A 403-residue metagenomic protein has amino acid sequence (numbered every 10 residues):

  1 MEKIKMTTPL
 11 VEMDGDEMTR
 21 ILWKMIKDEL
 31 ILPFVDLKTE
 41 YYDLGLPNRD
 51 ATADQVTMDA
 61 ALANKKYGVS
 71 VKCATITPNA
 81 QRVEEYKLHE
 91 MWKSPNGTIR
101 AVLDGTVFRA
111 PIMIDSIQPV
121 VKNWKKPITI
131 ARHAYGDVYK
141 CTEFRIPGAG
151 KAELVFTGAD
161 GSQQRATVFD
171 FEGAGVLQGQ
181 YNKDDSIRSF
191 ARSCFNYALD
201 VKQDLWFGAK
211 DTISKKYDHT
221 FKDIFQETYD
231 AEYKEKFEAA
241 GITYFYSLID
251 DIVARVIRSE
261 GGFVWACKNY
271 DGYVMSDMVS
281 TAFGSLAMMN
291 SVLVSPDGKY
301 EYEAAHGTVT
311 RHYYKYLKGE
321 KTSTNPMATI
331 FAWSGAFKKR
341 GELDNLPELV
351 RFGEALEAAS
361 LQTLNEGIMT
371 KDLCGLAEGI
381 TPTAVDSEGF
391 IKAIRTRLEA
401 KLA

Functional and structural regions predicted by a protein language model:
E2-T8, M18, L22-W23, D28-A53 (+1 more regions): N-terminal alpha-helical transmembrane segments of multi-pass membrane transport and channel/translocase proteins
M6-M25, E29, L154-S247: Glycine-rich phosphate/diphosphate-binding loop of Rossmann-like nucleotide-binding domains
V35-Y41, V201-A209, Y233-Y246, G341-G353 (+1 more regions): Flexible, glycine/charged-enriched surface loops at secondary-structure junctions
P47-A159, Q163, Y270-V274: N-terminal glycine-rich phosphate/adenylate-binding segment common to multiple enzyme folds
R49-L62, Y229, Y233-G262: A structured beta-alpha segment of the ubiquitous adenosine-cofactor-binding alpha/beta core
A134-Y135, K140-A191, A198, L343-L346 (+2 more regions): Glycine-rich phosphate/pyrophosphate-binding loop and the adjoining helix
V256-A355, A359-E366: Glycine-rich phosphate/nucleotide-binding loop
